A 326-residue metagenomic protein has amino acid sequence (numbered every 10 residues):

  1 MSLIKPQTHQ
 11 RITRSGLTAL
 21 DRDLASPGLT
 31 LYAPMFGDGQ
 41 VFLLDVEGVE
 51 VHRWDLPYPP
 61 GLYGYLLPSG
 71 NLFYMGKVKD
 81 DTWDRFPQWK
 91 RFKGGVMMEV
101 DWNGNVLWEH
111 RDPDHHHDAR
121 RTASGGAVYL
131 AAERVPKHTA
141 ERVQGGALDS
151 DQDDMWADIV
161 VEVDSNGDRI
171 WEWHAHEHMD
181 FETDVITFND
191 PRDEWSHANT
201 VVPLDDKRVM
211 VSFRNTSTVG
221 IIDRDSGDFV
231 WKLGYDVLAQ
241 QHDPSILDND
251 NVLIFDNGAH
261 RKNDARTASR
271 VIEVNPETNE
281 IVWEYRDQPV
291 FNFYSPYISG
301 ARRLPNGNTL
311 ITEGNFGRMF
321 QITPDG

Functional and structural regions predicted by a protein language model:
M1-G326: Histidine-/acidic-rich catalytic cores in large beta-rich domains
